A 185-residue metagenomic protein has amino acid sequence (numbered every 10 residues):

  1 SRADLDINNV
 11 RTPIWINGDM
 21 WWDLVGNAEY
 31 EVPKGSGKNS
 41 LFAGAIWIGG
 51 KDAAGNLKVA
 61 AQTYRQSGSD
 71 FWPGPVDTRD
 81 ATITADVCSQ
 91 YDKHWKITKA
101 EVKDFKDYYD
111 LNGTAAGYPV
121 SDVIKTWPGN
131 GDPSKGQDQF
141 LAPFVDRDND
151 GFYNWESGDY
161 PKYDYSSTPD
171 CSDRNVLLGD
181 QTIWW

Functional and structural regions predicted by a protein language model:
S1-W185: A long-range scaffold signal marking pre-active-site subdomains of enzyme folds
